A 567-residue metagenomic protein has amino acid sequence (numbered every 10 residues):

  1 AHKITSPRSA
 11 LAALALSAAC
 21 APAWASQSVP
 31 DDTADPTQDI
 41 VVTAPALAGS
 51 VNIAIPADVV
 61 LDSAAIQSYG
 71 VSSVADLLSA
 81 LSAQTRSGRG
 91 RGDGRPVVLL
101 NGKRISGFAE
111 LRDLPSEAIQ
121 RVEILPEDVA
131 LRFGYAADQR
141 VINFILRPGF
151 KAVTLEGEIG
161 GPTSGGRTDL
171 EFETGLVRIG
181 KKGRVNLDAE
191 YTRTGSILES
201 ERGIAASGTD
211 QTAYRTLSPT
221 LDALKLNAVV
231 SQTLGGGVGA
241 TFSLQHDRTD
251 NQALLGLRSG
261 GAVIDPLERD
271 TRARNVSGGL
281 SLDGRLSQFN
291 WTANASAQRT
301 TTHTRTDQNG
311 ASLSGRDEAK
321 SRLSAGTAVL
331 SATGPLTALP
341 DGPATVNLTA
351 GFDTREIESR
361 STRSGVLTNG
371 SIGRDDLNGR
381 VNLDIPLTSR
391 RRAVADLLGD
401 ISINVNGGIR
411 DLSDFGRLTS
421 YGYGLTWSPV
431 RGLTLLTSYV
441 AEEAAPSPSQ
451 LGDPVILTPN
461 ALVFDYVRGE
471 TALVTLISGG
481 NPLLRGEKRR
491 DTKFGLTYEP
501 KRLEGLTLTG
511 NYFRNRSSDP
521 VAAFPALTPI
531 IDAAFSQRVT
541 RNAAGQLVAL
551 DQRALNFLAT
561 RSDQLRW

Functional and structural regions predicted by a protein language model:
V29-T33, I40-R91, I105-L114, V129-A136 (+6 more regions): N-terminal plug
L81, P219, R485, N511-W567: Outer membrane beta-barrel strand-and-loop segments of large Gram-negative receptors, especially TonB-dependent
R86-P126, E156-G157, N186: Periplasmic plug
D128, I159-T163, L170, G180-K182 (+13 more regions): Transmembrane beta-strands of outer-membrane beta-barrel pores
G149-A152, I179-K182, T233-G239, G284-W291 (+4 more regions): Short loop/turn motifs that connect adjacent beta-strands in outer-membrane beta-barrel proteins
S164-L280, G284-Q288, A295-Q298: Transmembrane beta-barrel wall of Gram-negative outer-membrane proteins
N309-I403, S562: Outer-membrane beta-barrel transmembrane domain signature of Gram-negative proteins, especially the mid-to-C-terminal
L433, A445-L508, L550-L565: Outer-membrane beta-barrel signature, preferentially recognizing the C-terminal barrel domain of Gram-negative
